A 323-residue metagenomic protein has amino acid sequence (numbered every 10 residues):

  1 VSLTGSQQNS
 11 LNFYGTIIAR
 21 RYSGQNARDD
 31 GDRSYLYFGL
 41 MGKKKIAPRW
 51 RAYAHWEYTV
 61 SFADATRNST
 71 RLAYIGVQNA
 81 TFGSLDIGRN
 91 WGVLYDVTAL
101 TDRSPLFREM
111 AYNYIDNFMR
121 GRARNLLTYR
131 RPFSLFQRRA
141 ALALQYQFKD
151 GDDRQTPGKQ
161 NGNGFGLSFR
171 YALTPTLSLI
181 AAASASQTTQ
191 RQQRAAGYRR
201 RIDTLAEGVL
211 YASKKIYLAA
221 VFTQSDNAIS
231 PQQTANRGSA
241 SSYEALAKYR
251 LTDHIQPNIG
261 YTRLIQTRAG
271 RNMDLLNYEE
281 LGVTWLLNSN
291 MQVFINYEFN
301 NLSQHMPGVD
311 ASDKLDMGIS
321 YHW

Functional and structural regions predicted by a protein language model:
S2-Y22, A27-F148, N161, R170-L173: Outer membrane beta-barrel
N9, D29-L36, N68-R71, G121-N125 (+5 more regions): Residues that define the transmembrane beta-barrel architecture of outer-membrane proteins
L11, I46-A52, F82-L85, L135-L142 (+4 more regions): Repeated loop/turn-to-beta-strand initiation elements of outer-membrane beta-barrel proteins
G15-R21, A54-Y58, R89, L144-F148 (+5 more regions): Transmembrane beta-barrel strands of outer-membrane/channel proteins
G24-D30, S61-T66, Y114-R120, D152-G158 (+4 more regions): Outer-membrane beta-barrel domain signature
G39-M41, Y74-V77, T128-R130, S168-R170 (+5 more regions): Outer-membrane beta-barrel architecture
L127, Y211, W285-M291, D310-W323: Outer-membrane beta-barrel "beta-signal"
R138-A141, Q160-M273, N277-E280: Detector for outer-membrane/organellar transmembrane beta-barrel domains, recognizing the amphipathic beta-strand
